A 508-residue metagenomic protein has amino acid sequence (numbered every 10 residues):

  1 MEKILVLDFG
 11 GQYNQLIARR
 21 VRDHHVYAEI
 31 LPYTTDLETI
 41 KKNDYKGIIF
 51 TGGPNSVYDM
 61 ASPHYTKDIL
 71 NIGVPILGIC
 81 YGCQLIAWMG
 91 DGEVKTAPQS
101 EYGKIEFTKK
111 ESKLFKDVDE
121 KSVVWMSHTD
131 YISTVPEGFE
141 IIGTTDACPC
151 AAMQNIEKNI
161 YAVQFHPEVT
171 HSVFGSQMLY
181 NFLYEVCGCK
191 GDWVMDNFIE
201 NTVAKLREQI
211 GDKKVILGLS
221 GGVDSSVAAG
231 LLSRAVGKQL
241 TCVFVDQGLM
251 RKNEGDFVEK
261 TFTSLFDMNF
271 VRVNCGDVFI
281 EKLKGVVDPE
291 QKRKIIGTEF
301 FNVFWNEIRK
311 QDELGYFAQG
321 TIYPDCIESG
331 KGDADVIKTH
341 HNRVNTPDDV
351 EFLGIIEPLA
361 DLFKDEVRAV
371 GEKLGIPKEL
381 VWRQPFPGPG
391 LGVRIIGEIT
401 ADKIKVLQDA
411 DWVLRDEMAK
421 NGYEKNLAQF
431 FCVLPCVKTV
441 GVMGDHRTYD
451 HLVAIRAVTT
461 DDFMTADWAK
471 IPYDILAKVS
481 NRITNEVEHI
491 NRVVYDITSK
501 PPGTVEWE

Functional and structural regions predicted by a protein language model:
M1-F50, P54-I72, W88-G315, G330-E508: RNA-binding accessory domains that recognize and position tRNA/RNA substrates
G78, G82, A87: Gly/Ala-rich beta-loop-alpha elbow adjacent to hydrolase catalytic centers
A318: Active-site regions of oxyanion-processing enzymes, predominantly non-cytosolic
D325: Phosphate-binding site of ATP-dependent enzymes
